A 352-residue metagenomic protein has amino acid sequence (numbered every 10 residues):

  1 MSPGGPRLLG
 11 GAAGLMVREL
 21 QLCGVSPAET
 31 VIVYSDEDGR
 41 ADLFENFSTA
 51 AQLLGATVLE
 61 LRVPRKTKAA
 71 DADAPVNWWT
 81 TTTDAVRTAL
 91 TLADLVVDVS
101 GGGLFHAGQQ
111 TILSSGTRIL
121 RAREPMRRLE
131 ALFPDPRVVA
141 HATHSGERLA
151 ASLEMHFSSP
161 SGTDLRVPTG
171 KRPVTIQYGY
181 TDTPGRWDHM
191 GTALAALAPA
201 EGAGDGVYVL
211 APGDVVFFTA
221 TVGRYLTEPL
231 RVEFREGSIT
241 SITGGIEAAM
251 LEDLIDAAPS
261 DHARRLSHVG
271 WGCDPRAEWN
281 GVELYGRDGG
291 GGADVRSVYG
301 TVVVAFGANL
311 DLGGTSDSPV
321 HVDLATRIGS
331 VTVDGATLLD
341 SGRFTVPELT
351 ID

Functional and structural regions predicted by a protein language model:
M1-T227, S260, R265, T332-D352: Active-site bordering "gate/hinge" segments that shape substrate access to catalytic or cofactor-binding pockets
Y34-D36, A211, R235, I242 (+1 more regions): Generic beta-strand/beta-sheet core signal
E37, Q52, K68, G272 (+2 more regions): Short, surface-exposed, charged/polar-biased interaction segments
D164, V174, V215-F217, A249 (+2 more regions): Short, acidic Gly/Pro/Ser/Thr-rich loop/turn segments
R166, V207-V209, R231-E233, S241 (+2 more regions): Structured core elements
Y225-L226, S241-G307: Dual-mode signal for accessory low-complexity, basic/Gly-rich regions
E228-T243, V331: Active-site and channel-lining beta-strand-loop segments that bind or position nucleotide-derived/phosphorylated
G289-I351: Internal helix-turn-beta structural module
